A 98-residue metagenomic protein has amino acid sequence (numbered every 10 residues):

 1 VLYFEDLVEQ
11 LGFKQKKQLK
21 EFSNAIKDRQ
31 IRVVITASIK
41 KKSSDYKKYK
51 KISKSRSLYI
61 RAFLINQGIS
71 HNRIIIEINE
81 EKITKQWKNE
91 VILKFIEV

Functional and structural regions predicted by a protein language model:
V1-Y3: Short amphipathic
E5, L19-K54, I75-K82: Short, surface-exposed beta-strand segments enriched in small/polar/acidic residues
L7-K14: Short, glycine-rich nucleotide/cofactor-binding loops
K14-K17, K47, K88: Generic recognition of short, well-ordered alpha-helical segments
Q15-Q18, R56, I60: Hydrophobic alpha-helical membrane-association signature
V33, L58, A62-V98: Periplasmic OmpA/Pal-like peptidoglycan-binding modules at the C-termini of bacterial envelope proteins
